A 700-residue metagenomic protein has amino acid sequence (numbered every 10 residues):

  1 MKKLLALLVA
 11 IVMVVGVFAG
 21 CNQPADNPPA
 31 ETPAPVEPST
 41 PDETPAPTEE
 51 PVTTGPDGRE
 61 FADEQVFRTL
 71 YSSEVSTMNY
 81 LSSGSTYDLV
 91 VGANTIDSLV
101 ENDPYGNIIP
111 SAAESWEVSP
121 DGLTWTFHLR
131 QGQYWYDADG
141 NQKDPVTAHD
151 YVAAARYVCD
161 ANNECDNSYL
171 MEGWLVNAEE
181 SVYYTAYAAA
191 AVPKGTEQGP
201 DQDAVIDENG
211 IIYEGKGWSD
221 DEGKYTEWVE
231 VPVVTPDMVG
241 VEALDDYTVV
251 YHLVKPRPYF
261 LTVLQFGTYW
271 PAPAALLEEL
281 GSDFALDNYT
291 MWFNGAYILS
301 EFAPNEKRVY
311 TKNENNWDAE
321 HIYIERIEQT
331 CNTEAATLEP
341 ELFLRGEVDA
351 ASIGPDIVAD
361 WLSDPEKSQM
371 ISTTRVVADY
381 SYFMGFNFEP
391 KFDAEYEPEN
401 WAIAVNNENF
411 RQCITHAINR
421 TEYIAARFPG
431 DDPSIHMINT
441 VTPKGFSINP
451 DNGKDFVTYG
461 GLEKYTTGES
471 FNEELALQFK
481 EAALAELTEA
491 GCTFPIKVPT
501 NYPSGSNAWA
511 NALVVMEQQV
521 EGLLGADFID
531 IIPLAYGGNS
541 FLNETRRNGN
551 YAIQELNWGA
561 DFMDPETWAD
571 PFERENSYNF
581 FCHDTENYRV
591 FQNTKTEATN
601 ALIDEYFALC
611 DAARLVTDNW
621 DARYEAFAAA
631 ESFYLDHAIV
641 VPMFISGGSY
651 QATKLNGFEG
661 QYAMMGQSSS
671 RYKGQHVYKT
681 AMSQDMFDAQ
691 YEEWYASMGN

Functional and structural regions predicted by a protein language model:
F18-P29: Bacterial lipoprotein signal-peptidase II cleavage site
R68-P120, W292: N-terminal lobe/hinge region of extracytoplasmic solute-binding protein
P104, Q198, Q202-M238, E242-Y247 (+3 more regions): Gly/Pro-rich hinge or "lid" segments in bacterial periplasmic/extracellular proteins
E114-E208, V250, E339-L342, W401-N406 (+1 more regions): Aromatic- and charge-enriched surface segment that lines or borders ligand/interaction sites
A148-A153, D246-H252, A296, I324-R326 (+5 more regions): Alpha-helical secondary-structure segments
R257-P258, T415-V457, S504, A508-Q518 (+1 more regions): Detector for C-terminal structural segments
S300-T311, E328-E395, A425-R427: Extracellular/periplasmic solute-recognition and catalytic clefts
P304, T330, T466-A560, T599 (+3 more regions): Ligand/substrate-recognition segments at binding pockets and active sites
